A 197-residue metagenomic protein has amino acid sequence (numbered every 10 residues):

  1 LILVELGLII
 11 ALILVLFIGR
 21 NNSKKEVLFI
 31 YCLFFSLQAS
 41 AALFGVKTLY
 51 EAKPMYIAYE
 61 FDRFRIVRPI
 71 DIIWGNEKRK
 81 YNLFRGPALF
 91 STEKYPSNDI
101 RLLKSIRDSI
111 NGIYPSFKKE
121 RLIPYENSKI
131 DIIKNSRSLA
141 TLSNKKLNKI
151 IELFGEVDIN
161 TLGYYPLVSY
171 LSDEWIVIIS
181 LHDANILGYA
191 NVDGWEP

Functional and structural regions predicted by a protein language model:
L1-G19: Membrane-embedded alpha-helical segments of integral membrane proteins
G19, D62-R63, L181-N185: Short, solvent-exposed coil/turn segments at beta-strand boundaries
R20-L28: Membrane-interface helix-boundary motifs at transmembrane edges
L28-L49: Internal/C-terminal transmembrane anchor helices
V46-V67: Alpha-helical transmembrane signal-anchor/signal-peptide segments
I70-I72: N-terminal secretory signal peptides
W74-P197: Extracytosolic and intramembrane catalytic regions of membrane-associated proteins in envelope/secretory systems
